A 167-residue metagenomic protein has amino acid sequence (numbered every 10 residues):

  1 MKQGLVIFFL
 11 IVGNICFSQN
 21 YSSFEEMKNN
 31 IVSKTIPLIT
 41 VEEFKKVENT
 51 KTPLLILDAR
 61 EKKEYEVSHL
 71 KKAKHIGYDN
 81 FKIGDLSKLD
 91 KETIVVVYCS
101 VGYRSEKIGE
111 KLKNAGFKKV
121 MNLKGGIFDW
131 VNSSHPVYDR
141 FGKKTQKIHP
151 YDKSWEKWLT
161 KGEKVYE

Functional and structural regions predicted by a protein language model:
M1-F24: Bacterial Sec-dependent N-terminal signal peptides
Q19-V41, E66-T93, E106-E167: Rhodanese-like catalytic fold shared by cysteine-dependent sulfurtransferases and DSP/PTP-type phosphatases
T40-P53: Post-signal-peptide N-terminal segment of Sec-exported extracytoplasmic proteins
F44, L55-R60, A73: Short hydrophobic beta-strand that contains or immediately precedes a catalytic carboxylate
K51-L54, E92-I94: A general structural motif
Y98: Short, surface-exposed ligand- or partner-binding patches at beta-edge/loop junctions that are enriched in aromatics
G102-Y103: Residue-level detector of alpha-helix initiation sites
